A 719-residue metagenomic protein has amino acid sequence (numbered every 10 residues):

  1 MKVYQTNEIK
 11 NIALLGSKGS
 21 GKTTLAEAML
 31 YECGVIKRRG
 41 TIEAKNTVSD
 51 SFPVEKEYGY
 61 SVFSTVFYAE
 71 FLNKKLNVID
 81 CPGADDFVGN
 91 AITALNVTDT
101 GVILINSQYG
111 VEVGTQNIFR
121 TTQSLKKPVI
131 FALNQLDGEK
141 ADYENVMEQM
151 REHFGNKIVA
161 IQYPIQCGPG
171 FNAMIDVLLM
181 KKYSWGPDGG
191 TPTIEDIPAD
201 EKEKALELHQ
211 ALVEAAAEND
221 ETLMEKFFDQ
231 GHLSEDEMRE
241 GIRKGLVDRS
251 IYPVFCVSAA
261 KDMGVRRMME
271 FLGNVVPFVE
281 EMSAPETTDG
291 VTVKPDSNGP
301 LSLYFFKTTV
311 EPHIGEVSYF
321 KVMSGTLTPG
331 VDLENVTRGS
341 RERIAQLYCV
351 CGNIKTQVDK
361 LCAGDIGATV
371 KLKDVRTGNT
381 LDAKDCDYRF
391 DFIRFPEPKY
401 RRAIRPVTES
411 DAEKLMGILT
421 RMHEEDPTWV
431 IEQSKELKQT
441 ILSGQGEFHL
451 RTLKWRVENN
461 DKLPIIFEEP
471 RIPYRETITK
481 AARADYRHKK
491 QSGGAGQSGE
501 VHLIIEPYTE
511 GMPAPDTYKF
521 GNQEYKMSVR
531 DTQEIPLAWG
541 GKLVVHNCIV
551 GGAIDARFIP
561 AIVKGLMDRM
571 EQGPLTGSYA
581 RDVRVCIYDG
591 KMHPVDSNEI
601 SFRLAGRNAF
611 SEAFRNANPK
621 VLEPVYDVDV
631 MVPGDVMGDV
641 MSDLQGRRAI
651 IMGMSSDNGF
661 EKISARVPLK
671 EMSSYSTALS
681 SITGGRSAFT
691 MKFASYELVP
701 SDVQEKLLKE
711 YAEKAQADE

Functional and structural regions predicted by a protein language model:
M1-I105, Y109-V111, A160: P-loop NTPase switch module centered on the Walker A-proximal segment
M1-S20, S107-P312, G367: P-loop NTPase catalytic nucleotide-binding module
N46, L72-L76, L95-V102, A216-K226 (+2 more regions): Gly-rich Lys/Arg/Thr-decorated short loops/hinges at beta-loop-alpha junctions or inter-strand turns that position
F52-E57, L76-D86, I103-G110, Q135-G138 (+4 more regions): Flexible beta-alpha connector loops of hexameric P-loop NTPases
N73-K75, D99-I103, K126-A132, D248-P253 (+3 more regions): Short, surface-exposed connector motifs at secondary-structure boundaries
A91-G101, T115-I118, T122, K127-A132 (+3 more regions): Extended, hydrophobic alpha-helical segments in both membrane/secreted and soluble proteins
M147-Q149, I158-A160, P164, G168 (+3 more regions): Accessory interaction regions appended to the cores of large information-processing enzymes
